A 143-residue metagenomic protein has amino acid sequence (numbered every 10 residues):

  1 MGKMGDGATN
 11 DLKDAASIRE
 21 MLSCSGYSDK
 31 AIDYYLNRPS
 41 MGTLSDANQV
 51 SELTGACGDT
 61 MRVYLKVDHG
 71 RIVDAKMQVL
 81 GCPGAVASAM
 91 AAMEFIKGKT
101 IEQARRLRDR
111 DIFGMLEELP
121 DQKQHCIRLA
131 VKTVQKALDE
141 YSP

Functional and structural regions predicted by a protein language model:
G2-S45, V50, V73, K99-P143: C-terminal binding/interaction regions
L44, T54-G58: A short catalytic or substrate-binding loop motif that flags glycine-/basic-rich loops and adjacent residues that bind
S51-T54, K66, M77-L80: Short glycine- and Lys/Arg-enriched binding-loop motifs that mark or flank ligand-binding interfaces
D59-G70: Short beta-strand elements
H69-L80, E117: Immediate flanking context of iron-sulfur cluster ligation sites
V79-S88, C126: Short, thiol/selenol-centered motifs that function as redox-active sites or metal-ligating centers
G84-K99: Alpha-helical support elements that line or immediately flank enzyme active sites and cofactor-binding pockets
